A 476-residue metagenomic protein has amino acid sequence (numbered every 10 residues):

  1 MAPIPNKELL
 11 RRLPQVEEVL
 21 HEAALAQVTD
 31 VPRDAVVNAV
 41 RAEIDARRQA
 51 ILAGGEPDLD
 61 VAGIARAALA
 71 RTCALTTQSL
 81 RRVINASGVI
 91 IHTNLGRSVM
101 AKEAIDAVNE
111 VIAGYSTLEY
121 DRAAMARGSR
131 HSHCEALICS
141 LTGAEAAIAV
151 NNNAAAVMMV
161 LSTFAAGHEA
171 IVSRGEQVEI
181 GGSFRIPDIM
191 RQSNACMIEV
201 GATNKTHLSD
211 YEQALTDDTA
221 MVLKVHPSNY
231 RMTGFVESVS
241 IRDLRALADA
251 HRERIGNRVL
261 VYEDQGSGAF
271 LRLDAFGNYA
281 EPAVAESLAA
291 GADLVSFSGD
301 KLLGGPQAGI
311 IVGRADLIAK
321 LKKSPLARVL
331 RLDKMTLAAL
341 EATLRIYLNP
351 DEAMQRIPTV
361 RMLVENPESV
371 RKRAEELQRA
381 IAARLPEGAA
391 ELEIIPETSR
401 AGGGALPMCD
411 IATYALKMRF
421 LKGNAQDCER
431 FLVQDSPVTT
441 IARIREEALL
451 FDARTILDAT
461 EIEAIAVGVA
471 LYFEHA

Functional and structural regions predicted by a protein language model:
M1-C73: Long amphipathic alpha-helical segments
L13-P14, I84-G88, L303-P306, I411 (+1 more regions): Short Gly/Ser/Thr- and Asp/Glu-enriched loop/turn motifs at secondary-structure junctions
V40-R41, D45, A86-S87, R97-A123: Glycine-rich phosphate-binding segment of PLP-dependent enzymes
G54-A107: Long amphipathic N-terminal alpha/beta scaffold segment
M125-Y347, G468: Conserved PLP-enzyme active-site core in the AAT-like
D316, S324, L332-L385, I395-T398 (+1 more regions): Structural motif of enzymes handling amino- and sulfur-group chemistry
P367, R371-L457: Conserved C-terminal alpha-helix-loop-beta "cap" of PLP-dependent enzymes that closes/shapes the active-site mouth
I444-A476: Generic C-terminus detector
